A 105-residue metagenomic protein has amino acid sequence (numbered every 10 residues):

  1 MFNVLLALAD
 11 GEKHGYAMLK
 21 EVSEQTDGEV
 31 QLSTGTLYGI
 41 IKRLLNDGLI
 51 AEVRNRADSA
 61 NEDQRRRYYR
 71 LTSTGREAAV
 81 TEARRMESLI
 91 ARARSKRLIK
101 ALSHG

Functional and structural regions predicted by a protein language model:
M1-T36: N-terminal helix-turn-helix DNA-binding core of bacterial DNA-binding proteins
E12, E52, E82: Acidic-residue sensor for enzyme active/binding pockets
L19-S23, L45, R70: Short, surface-exposed helix/turn micro-motifs that flank interaction/cofactor sites
L37-L44: Basic amphipathic alpha-helical segments that dock to polyanions
D47-D63, R70: Beta-hairpin "wing" of winged helix-turn-helix
T74-G105: Amphipathic alpha-helical dimerization/coiled-coil segments that flank or bridge DNA-binding/regulatory modules
